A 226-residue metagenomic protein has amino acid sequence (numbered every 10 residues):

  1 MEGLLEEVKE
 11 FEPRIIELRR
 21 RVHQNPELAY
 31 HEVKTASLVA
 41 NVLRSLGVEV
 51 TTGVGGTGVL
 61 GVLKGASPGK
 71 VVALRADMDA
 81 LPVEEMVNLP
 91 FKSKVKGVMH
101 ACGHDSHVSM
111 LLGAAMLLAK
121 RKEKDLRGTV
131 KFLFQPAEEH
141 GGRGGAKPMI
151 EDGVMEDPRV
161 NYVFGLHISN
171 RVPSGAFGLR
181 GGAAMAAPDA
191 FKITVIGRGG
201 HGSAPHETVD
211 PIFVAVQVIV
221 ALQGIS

Functional and structural regions predicted by a protein language model:
E2-H100, S109-G128: Acidic/His- and Gly-rich active-site-bordering loop/insert found across diverse amide/peptide-bond hydrolases
L81, N88-M99, S106, R121-S226: Histidine/acidic-residue-rich, glycine-tolerant segments that coordinate divalent metal ions
